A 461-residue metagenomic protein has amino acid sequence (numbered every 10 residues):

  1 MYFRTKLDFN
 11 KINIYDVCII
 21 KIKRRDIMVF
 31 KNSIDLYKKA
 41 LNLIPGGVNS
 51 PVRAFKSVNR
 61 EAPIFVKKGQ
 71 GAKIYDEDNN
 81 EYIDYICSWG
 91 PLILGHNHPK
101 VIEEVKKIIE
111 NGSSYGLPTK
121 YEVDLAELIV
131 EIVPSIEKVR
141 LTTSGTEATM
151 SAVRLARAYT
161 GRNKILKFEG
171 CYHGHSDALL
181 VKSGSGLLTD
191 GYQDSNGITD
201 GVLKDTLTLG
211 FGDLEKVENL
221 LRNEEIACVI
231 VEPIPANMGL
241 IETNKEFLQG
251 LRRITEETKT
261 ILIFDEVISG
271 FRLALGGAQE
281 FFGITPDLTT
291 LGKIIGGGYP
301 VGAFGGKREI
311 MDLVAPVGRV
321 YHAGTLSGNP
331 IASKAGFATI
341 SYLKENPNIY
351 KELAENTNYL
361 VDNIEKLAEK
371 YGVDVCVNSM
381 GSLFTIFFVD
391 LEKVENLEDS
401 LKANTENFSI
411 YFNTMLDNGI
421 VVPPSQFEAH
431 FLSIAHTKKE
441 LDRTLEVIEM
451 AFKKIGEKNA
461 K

Functional and structural regions predicted by a protein language model:
N10-I27: Short, Lys/Arg-enriched N-terminal segments with co-localized hydrophobic residues within the first ~10-30 amino acids
M28-K461: Conserved N-terminal phosphate-binding loop of PLP-dependent enzymes in the Aspartate aminotransferase
